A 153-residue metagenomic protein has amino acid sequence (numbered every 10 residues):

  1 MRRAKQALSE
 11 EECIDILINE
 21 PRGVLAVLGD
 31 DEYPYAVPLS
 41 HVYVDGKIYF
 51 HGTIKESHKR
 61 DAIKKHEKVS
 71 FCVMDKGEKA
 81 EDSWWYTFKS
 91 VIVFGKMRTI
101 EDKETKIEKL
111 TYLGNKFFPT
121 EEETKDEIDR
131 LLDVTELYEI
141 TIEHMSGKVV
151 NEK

Functional and structural regions predicted by a protein language model:
M1-N19: Extreme N-terminal tail/first-helix region
R2-R3, K76-K153: Charged, gly/pro-rich active-site loop segments
I16-L17, A62-I63, L113: A generic structural signal for nonpolar/aromatic side chains embedded in well-ordered alpha-helices
I18-E20, Y33-P34, S83-W84, D133: Short solvent-exposed loop/turn micro-motifs enriched in small/polar/acidic residues
E20-K55, F71-C72: Short beta-strand segments
R22, A36-P38, K68, F88 (+2 more regions): Broad gene-expression machinery/nucleic-acid interaction feature
K59-Y86: Helix-adjacent hinge/juxtasegments
